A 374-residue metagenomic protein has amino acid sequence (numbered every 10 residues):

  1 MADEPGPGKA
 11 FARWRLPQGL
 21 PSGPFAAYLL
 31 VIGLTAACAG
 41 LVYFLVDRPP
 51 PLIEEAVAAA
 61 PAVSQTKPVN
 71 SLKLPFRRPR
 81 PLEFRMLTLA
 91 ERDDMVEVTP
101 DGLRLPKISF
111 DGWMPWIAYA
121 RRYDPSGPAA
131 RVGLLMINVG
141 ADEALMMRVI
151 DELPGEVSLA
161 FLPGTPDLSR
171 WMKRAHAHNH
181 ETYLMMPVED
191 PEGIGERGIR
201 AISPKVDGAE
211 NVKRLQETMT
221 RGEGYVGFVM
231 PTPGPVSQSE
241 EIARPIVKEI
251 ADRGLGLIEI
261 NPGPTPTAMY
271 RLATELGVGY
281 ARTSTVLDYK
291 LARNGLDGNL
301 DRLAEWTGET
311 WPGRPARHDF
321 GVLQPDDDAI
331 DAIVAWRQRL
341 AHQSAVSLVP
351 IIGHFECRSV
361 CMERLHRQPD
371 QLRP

Functional and structural regions predicted by a protein language model:
A2-A129: Terminal interaction modules at protein C-ends
W113-E196: Active-site beta->alpha N-cap acidic-glycine motif
V132-M136, V157-F161, T182-M186, V226-M230 (+4 more regions): Hydrophobic faces of well-ordered beta-strands that scaffold small-molecule active sites in alpha/beta enzyme cores
L135-V139, L159-G164, D207-R214, G227-S239 (+2 more regions): Catalytic beta/alpha-barrel core
G198-T220, S237-I242, R271-P312: Alpha-helical scaffold elements lining the catalytic groove of polysaccharide deacetylases
Q216-V236, P315-Q324: Active-site groove signature of glycoside hydrolases
P235, L303-V346: Catalytic grooves of carbohydrate-active enzymes
I250-T265, M269, P325-P374: C-terminal domain-boundary segment and adjacent tail
